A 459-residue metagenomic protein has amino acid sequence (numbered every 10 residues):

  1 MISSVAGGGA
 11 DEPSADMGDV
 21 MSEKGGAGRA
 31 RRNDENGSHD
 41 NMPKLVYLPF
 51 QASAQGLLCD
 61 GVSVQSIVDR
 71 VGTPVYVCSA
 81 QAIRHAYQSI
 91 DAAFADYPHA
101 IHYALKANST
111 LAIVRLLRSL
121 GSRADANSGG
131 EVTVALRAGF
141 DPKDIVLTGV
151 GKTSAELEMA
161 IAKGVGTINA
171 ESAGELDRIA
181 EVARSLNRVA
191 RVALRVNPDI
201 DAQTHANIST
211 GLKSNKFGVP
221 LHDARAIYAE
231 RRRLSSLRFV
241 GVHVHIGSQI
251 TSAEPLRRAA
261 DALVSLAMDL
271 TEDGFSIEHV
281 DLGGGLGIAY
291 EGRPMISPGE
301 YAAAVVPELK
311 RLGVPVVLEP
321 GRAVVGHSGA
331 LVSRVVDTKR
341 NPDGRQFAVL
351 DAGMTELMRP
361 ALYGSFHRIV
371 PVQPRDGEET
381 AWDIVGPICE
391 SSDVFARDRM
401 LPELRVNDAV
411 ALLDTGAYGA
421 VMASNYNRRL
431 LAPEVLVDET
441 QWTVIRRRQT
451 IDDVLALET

Functional and structural regions predicted by a protein language model:
I2-A6, E12-A190, L234-R238, S265 (+2 more regions): A charged N-terminal "starter" segment
E23-D40, L45, P198-K339, L401-L404 (+2 more regions): Active-site loop/helix belt of alpha/beta enzymes
S63, I67, S79-A82, A86 (+21 more regions): General structural feature for long, well-ordered alpha-helical segments within catalytic domains of soluble enzymes
I83, K106, S128, A160 (+7 more regions): Conserved, mostly hydrophobic/aromatic
P98-H102, R123, D144-V146, T167 (+6 more regions): Structural preference for beta-strand elements that scaffold enzyme active sites
L105-S109, G130, G151-K152, S172-G174 (+5 more regions): Active-site-proximal loop/turn and secondary-structure-junction residues that shape catalytic pockets, frequently
I113-V114, R137, L157-A162, I179-V182 (+6 more regions): Short acidic, glycine/serine/threonine-rich loops at helix termini
A304, G313-T459: Charged (often Lys/Glu-rich) extended helix/loop segments that serve as interaction or gating elements
